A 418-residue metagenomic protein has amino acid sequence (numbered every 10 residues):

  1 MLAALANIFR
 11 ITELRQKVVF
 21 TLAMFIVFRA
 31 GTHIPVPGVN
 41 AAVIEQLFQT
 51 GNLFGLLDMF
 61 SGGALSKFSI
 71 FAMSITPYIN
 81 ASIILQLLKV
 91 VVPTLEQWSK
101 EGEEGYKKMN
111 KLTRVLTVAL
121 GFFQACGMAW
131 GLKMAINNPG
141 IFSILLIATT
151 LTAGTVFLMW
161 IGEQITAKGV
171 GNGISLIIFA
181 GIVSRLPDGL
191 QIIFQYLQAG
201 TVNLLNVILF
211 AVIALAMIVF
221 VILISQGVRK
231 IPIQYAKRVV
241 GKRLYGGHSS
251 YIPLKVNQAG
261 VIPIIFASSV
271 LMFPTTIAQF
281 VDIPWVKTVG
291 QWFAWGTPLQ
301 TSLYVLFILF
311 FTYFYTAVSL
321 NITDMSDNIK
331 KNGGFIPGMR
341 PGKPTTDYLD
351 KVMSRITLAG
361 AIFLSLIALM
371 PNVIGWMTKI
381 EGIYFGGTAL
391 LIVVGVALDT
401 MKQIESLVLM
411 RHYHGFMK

Functional and structural regions predicted by a protein language model:
M1-S99, E103-K418: N-terminal cationic and glycine-rich segments that engage phosphates or anionic surfaces
